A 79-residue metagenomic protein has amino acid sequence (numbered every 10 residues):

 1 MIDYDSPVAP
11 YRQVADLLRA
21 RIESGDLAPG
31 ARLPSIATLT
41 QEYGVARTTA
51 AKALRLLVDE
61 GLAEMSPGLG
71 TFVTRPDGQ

Functional and structural regions predicted by a protein language model:
M1-T48, K52-E64, L69, R75-Q79: Extreme N-terminal segment that seeds HTH/winged-HTH DNA-binding domains in transcriptional regulators
